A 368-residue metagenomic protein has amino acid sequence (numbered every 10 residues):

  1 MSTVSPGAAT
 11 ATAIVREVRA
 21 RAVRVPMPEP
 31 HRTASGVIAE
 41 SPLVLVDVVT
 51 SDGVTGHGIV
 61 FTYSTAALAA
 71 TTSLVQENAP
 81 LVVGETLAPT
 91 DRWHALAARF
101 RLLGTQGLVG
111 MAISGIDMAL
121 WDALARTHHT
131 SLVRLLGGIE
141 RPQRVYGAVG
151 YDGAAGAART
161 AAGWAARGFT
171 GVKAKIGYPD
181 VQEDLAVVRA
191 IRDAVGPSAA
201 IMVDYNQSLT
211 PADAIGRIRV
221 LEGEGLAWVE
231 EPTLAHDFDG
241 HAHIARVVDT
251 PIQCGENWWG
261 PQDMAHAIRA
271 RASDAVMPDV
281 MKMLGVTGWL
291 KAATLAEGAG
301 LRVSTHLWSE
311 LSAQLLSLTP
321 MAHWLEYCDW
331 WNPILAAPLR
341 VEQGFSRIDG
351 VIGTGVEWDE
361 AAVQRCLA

Functional and structural regions predicted by a protein language model:
S2-T55, L74-V75, T90, S114 (+1 more regions): Non-catalytic terminal accessory/regulatory regions of metabolic enzymes
S2-V4, A11-M27, V37, S41-L43 (+1 more regions): Flexible C-terminal active-site loop/helix
V15, G53, I116, H129 (+7 more regions): Conserved, mostly hydrophobic/aromatic
E17-R19, V49-T127: Metal- or metallocofactor-binding catalytic centers and their adjacent structured scaffolds across diverse enzyme
D91, R219, G225, H236-F345: Shared catalytic-loop signature of beta/alpha-barrel
R134-V248: Metal-dependent enolase-superfamily TIM-barrel catalytic cores that perform enediolate-based chemistry
